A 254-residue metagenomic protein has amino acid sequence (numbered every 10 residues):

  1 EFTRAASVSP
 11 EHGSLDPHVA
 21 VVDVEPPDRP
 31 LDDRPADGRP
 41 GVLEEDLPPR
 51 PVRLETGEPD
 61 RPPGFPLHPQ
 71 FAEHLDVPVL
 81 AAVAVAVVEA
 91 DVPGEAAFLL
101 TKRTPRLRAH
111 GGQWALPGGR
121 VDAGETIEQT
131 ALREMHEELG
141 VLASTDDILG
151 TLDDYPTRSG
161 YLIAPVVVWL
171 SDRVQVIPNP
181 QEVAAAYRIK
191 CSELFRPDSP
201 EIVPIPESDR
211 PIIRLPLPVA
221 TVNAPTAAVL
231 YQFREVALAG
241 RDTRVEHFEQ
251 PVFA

Functional and structural regions predicted by a protein language model:
E1-V22, P26-A115, R120-E137, V141-V174 (+2 more regions): N-terminal leader/linker segments that precede catalytic domains of diphosphate-processing enzymes
P178-A220, V252: NUDIX/MutT-family hydrolases
